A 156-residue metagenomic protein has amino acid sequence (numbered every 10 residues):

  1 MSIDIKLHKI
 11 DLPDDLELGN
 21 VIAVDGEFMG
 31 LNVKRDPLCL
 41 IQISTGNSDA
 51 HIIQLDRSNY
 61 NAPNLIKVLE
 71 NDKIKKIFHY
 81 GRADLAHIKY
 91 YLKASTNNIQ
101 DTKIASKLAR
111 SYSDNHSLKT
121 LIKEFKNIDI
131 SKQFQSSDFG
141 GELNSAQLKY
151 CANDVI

Functional and structural regions predicted by a protein language model:
M1-T120: Conserved RNase H-like, two-metal-ion catalytic cores of nucleic-acid enzymes
K123-I128: Glycine-rich, acidic and aromatic/proline-enriched surface loops and short helix-turn segments that act as binding
D129-I156: Acidic, Mg2+-coordinating catalytic module of metal-dependent nucleases/exonucleases that use a two-metal-ion mechanism
